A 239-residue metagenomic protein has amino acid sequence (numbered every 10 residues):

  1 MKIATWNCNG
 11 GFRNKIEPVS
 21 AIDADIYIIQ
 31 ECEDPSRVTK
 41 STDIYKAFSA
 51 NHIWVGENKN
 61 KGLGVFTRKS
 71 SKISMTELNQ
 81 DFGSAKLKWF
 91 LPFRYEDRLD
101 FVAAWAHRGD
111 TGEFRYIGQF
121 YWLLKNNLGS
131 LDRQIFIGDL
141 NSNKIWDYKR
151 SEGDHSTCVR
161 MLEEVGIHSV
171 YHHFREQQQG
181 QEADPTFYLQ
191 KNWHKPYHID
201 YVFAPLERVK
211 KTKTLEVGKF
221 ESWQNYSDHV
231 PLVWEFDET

Functional and structural regions predicted by a protein language model:
M1-I44, S49-L63, D237-T239: N-terminal, active-site-proximal structural segment of metallo-dependent hydrolase catalytic domains
C8, C32, A106, L140 (+1 more regions): Active-site metal-binding loops of divalent metal-dependent hydrolases
F12-N14, P35-V38, G109-T111, N143-D147 (+1 more regions): Short catalytic/ligand-binding loop motif for oxyanion handling, primarily in non-cytosolic enzymes, centered on
I26, G118-I199: Metal-dependent phosphoesterases centered on the DNase I-like endonuclease/exonuclease/phosphatase
E33-H107: Structured beta-strand-rich core segments of catalytic domains in phosphoester-bond hydrolases
N58-M75, Y95, E182, Y188-T212 (+1 more regions): Conserved beta strand-loop-helix elements of the APE1-like EEP
F101-T111, E152, R160-E164: Active-site-proximal loop/helix segment associated with metal-binding centers of metalloenzymes
N225-T239: Surface polyanion/phosphate-binding segment centered on an Asp-His-Pro turn
